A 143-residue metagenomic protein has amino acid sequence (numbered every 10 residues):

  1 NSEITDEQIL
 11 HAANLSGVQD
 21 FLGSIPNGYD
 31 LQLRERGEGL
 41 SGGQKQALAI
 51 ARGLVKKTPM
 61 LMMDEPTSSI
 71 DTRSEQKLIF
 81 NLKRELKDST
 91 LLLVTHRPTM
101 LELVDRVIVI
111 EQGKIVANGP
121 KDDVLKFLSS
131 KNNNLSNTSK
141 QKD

Functional and structural regions predicted by a protein language model:
N1-E35, F80, D88, K126: ABC ATPase nucleotide-binding domain helical subdomain, centered on the C-loop/LSGGQ "ABC signature"
S41-G42, L48-G53, L93: ABC ATPase nucleotide-binding domain "signature" region
V55-P59, D88: A short, proline-enriched helix->beta-strand linker immediately N-terminal to the Walker B motif in ABC-type P-loop
L61-D64: Catalytic Walker B motif of ABC-type/P-loop ATPase nucleotide-binding domains
E75-K87, T99: Helical segment within the ABC ATPase nucleotide-binding domain
E102-V109, S130: Conserved catalytic segment of ABC-fold P-loop ATPases
N118-G119: ABC ATPase "signature
